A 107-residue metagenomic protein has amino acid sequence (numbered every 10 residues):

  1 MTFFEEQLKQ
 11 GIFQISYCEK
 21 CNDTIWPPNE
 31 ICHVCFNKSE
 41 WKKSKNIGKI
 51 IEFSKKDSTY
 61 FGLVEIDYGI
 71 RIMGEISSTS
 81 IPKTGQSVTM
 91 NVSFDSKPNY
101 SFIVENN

Functional and structural regions predicted by a protein language model:
I15, P28-N29: Residues immediately within or flanking Cys/His clusters that coordinate Zn2+ in small zinc-binding modules
E19-K20, I31-C35: Short, cysteine/histidine-rich loop/knuckle motifs that typically chelate Zn2+
N22-I25, S39: Cys/His-rich microdomains that often coordinate metals
G48-I50: Conserved hydrophobic positions within beta-strands
F53-S58: Short, conserved beta-turn/loop elements at beta-strand boundaries and strand-helix junctions
F61-Y68, E75, I103-V104: Short, acidic/hydrophobic/Gly-rich beta-strand patch recurrent on exposed beta strands that often constitutes part
S78-N91: Short nucleic-acid-contacting surface segments enriched for D/E, G, S/T with interspersed K/R
S93-N107: OB-fold/S1-family single-stranded nucleic acid-binding modules
